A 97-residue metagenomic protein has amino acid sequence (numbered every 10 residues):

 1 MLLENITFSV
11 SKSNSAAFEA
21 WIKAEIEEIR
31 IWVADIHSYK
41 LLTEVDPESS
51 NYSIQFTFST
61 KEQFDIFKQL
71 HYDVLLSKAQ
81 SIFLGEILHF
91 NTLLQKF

Functional and structural regions predicted by a protein language model:
M1-L2, F97: Absolute protein N-terminus
L2-F8, S53: Active-site-flanking beta-strand signature of metal-NTP-handling nucleotidyl enzymes and homologous cyclase-like
S9-A20: Short, surface-exposed ligand-recognition loops at beta-strand->loop->(often short) alpha-helix junctions that present
S11-S13, S59-Q63, F97: Short coil/turn motifs at secondary-structure junctions
E19, K23-E27, Y72: Generic solvent-exposed, charged/amphipathic alpha-helical segments that serve as macromolecular interface scaffolds
E27-S53: Short, glycine- and small/hydrophobic-rich beta-strand elements in well-ordered beta-sheets
I31-I36, T57-N91: An amphipathic, aromatic/His-enriched active-site/gating alpha helix that lines ligand/cofactor pockets
N51, L93-F97: Short, low-order "capping/linker" segments at domain edges
